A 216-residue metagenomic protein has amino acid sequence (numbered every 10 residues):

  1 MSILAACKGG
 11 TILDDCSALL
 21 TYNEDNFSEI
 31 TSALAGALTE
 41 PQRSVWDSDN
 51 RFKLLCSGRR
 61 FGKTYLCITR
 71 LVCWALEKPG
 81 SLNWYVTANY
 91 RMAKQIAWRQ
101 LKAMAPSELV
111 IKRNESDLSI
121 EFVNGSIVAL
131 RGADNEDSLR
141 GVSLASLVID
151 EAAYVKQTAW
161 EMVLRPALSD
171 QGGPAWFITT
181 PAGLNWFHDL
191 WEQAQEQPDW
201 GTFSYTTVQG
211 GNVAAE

Functional and structural regions predicted by a protein language model:
M1-E216: Phosphate/NTP-binding elements of NTP-utilizing enzymes
